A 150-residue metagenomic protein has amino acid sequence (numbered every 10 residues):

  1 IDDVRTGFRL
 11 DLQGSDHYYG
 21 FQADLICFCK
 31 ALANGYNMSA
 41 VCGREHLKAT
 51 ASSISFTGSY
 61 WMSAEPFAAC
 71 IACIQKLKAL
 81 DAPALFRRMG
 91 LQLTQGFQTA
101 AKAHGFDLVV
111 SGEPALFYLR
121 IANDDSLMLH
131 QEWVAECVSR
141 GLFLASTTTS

Functional and structural regions predicted by a protein language model:
I1-S150: Conserved N-terminal phosphate-binding loop of PLP-dependent enzymes in the Aspartate aminotransferase
